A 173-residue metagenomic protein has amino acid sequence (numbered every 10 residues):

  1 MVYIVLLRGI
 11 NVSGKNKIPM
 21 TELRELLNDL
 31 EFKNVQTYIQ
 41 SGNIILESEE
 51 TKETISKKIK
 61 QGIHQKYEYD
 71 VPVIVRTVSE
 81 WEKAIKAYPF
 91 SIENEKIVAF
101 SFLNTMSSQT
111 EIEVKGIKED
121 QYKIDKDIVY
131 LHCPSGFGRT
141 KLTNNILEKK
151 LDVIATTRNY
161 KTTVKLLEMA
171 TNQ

Functional and structural regions predicted by a protein language model:
V2-S41, I45-Q173: Surface-exposed, charge/polar-rich loops and edge strands
